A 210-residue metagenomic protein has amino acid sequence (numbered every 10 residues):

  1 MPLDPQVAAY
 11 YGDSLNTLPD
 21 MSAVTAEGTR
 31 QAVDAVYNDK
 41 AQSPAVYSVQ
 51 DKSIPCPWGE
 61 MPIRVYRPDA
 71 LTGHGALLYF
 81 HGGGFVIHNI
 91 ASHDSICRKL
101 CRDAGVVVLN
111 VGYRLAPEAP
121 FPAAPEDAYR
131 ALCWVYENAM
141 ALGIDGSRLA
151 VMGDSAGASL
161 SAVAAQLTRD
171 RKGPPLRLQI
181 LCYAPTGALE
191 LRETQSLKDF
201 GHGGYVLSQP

Functional and structural regions predicted by a protein language model:
P2-Y10, T17-V24, V36-P210: Alpha/beta-hydrolase superfamily serine-hydrolase fold, recognizing
T29: N-terminal loops that bind phosphate or other acidic moieties and the adjacent beta-alpha structural core
